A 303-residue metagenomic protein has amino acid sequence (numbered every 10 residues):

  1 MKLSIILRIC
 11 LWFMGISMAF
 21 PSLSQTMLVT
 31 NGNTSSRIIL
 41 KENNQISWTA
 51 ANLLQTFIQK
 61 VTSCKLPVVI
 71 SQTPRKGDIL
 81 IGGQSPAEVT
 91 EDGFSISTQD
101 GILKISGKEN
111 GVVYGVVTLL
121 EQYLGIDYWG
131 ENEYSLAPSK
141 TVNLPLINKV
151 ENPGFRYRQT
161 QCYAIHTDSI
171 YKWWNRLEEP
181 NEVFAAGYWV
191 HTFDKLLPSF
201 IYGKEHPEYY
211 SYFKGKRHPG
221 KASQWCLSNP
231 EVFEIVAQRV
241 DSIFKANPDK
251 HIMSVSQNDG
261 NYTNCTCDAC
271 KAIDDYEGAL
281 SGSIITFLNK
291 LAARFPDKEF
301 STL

Functional and structural regions predicted by a protein language model:
M1-L11: Bacterial N-terminal signal peptides that target proteins for export
I16-A19: N-terminal signal peptide c-region/cleavage motif recognized by signal peptidases
P21-T26: Boundary at the C-terminal end of the N-terminal hydrophobic targeting segment
M27-R37: Immediate post-signal peptide segment of exported/extracytoplasmic ligand-binding proteins
S35, N43, A50-L53, F57 (+1 more regions): Feature activates predominantly on carbohydrate-active enzymes
K60-T73, E299-T302: Short, well-structured beta-strand/strand-turn elements
P67-T90: Short, well-ordered secondary-structure micro-motifs within conserved domains or adaptor modules
